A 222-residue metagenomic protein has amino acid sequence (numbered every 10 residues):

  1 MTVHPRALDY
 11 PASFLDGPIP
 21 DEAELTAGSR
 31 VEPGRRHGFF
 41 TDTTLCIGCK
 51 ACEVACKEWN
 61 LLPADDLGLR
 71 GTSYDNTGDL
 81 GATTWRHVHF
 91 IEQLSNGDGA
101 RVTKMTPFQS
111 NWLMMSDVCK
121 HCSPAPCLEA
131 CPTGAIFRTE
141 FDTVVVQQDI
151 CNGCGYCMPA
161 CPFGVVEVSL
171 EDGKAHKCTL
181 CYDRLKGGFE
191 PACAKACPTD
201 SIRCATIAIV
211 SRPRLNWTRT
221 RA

Functional and structural regions predicted by a protein language model:
M1-A222: Non-ligating segments of multi-cofactor redox enzymes
